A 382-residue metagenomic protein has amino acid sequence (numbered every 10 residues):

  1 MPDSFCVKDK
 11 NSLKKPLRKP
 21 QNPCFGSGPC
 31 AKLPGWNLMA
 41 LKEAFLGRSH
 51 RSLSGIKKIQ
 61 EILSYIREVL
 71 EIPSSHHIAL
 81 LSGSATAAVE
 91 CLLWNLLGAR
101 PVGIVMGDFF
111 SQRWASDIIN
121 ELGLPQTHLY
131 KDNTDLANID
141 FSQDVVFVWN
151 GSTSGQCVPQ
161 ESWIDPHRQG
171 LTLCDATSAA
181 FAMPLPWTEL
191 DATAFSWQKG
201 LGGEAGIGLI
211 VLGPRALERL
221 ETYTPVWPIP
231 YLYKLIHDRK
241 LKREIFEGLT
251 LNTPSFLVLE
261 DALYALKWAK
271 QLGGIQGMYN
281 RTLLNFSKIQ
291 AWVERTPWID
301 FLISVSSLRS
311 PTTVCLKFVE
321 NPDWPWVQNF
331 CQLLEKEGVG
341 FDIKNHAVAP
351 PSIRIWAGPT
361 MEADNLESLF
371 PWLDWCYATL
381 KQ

Functional and structural regions predicted by a protein language model:
M1-L53: N-terminal "arm"/small-domain region of PLP-dependent enzymes with the aminotransferase-like
K8, A347-Q382: PLP-dependent enzyme catalytic core of the Aspartate aminotransferase-like
M39-C91, N95, G107-D117: Conserved N-terminal alpha-helix of the aminotransferase class I/II PLP-enzyme fold
Y65-P73, K267-L302, L333: Conserved PLP-dependent catalytic core of the aminotransferase class-I/II
A87, W94-V145: PLP-dependent aminotransferase-like
K131-F181, A192: Active-site phosphate-binding strand-loop segment of PLP-dependent enzymes
Q198-Q290: Active-site C-terminal subdomain of aminotransferase-like
D300-L333: Conserved PLP-binding catalytic core of the aspartate aminotransferase-like
